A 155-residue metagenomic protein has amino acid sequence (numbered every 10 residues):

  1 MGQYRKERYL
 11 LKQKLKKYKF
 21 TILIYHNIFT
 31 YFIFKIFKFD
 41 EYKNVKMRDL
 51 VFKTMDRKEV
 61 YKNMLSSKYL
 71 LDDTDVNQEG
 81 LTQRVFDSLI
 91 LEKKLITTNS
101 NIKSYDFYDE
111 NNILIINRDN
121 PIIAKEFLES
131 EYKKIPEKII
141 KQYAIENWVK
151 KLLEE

Functional and structural regions predicted by a protein language model:
M1-Q78, T82, T98-I102, I145-E155: Nucleotide-sugar donor-binding catalytic core of glycosyltransferases
K14-L15, M47-R48, L70, I90 (+1 more regions): Pol beta-like nucleotidyltransferase catalytic core
